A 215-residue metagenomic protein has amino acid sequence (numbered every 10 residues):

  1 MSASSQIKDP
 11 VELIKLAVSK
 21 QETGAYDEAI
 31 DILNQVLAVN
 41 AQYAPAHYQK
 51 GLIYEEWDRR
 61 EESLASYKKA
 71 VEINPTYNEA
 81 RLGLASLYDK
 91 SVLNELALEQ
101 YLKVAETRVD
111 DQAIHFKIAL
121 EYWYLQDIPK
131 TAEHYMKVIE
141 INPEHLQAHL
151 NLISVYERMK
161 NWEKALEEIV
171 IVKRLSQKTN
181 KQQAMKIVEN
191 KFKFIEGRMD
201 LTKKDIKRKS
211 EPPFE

Functional and structural regions predicted by a protein language model:
M1-Q6, L166-E215: Terminal, low-structured helical/coil segments at or just beyond the last alpha-helical repeat
K8-P45, L52-E56: Alpha-helical segment of the N-proximal tetratricopeptide repeat
P10-V11, A44-P45, N78-E79, Q112-A113 (+2 more regions): Helix-start (N-cap) detector for alpha-helical repeat units in TPR-like alpha-solenoids, especially tetratricopeptide
T23-I32, E56-K69, K90-K103, L125-K137 (+2 more regions): Structural signature of tandem alpha-helical TPR/SEL1-like repeats, specifically the intra-repeat loop/turn
